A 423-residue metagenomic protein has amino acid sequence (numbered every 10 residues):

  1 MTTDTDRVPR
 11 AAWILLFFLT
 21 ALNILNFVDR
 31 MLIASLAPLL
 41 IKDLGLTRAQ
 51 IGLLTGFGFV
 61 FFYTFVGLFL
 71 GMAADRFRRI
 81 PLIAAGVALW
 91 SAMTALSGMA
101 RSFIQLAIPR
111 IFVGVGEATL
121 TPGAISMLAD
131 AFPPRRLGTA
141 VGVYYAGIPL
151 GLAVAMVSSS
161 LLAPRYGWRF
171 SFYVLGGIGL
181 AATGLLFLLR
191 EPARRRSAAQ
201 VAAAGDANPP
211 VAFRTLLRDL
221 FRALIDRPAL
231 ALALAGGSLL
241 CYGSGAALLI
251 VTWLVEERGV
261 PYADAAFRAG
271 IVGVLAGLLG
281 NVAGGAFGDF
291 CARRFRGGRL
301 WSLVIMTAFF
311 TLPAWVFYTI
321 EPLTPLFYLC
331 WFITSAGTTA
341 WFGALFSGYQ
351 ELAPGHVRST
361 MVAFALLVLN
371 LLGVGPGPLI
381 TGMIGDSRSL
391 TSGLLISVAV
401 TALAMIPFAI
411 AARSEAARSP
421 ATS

Functional and structural regions predicted by a protein language model:
T2-V8, A193-L232, E257: Juxtamembrane intracellular "pre-TM" segments in multi-pass secondary transporters
I33-A34, R227-V282, F342, F346 (+1 more regions): Extracytoplasmic gate region of multi-pass secondary transporters
L36-F65: Extracellular/periplasmic helix-loop-helix junction of adjacent transmembrane segments in MFS-like secondary
G45, R78, M99-Q105, P133 (+1 more regions): Helix-breaking motifs and short loop linkers at transmembrane-helix boundaries and internal kinks in secondary membrane
F65-I104: Conserved MFS/SLC helix-loop-helix module at the cytosolic interface between two early adjacent transmembrane helices
P81-A95, R299-A314: Structural signature of the two symmetry-related core transmembrane helices
P109-P149: Cytoplasmic helix-loop-helix junction between adjacent transmembrane helices in 12-TM secondary transporters
Y144-R194: Helix-loop-helix hairpin linking two adjacent transmembrane segments in secondary transporters
